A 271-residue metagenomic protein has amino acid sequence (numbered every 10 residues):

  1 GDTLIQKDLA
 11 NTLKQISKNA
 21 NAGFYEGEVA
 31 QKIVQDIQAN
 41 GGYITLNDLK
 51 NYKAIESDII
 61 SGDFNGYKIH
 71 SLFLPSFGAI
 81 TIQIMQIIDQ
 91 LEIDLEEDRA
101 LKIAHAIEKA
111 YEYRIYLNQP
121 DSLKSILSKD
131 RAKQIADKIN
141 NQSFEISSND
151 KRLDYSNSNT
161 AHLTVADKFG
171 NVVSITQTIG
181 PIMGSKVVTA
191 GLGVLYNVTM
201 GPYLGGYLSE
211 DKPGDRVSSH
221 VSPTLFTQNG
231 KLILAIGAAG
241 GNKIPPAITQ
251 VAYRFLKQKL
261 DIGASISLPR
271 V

Functional and structural regions predicted by a protein language model:
G1-A20, F24-E26, A30-S76, D130-F144 (+2 more regions): Noncatalytic scaffold domains of N-terminal-nucleophile
N19-E26, Q31, A238-L260: Alpha-helical support elements that line or immediately flank enzyme active sites and cofactor-binding pockets
Y43-I44, N171-L234, Q258: Active-site rim segments in enzyme catalytic domains, especially the processed small/beta chain of N-terminal
I55-E56, N157-T160, S219-V221: Short, small/polar residue-rich loop motifs at catalytic or cofactor-binding pockets
S71-L74, F226-I244: Extended C-terminal regions of large enzymes
L72-P75, R152-S156, K212-S218: Short Gly/Pro-enriched turn/cap motifs at secondary-structure boundaries
I93-T178, L192: Internal maturation/activation junctions in enzymes
D137-N140, F255-V271: Compact, glycine/acidic-enriched structural inserts
